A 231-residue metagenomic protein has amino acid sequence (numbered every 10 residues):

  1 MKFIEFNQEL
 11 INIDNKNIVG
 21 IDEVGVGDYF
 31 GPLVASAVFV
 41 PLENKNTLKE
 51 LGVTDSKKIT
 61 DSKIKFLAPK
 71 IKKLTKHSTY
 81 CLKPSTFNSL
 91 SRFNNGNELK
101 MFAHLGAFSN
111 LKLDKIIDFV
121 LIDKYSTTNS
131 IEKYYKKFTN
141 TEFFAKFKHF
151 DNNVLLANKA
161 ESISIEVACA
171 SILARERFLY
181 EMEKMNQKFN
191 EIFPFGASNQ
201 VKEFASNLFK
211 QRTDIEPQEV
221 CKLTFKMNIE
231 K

Functional and structural regions predicted by a protein language model:
M1-V19, E23-V34, V38-K231: Acidic (Asp/Glu) carboxylate-rich active-site/surface patches
